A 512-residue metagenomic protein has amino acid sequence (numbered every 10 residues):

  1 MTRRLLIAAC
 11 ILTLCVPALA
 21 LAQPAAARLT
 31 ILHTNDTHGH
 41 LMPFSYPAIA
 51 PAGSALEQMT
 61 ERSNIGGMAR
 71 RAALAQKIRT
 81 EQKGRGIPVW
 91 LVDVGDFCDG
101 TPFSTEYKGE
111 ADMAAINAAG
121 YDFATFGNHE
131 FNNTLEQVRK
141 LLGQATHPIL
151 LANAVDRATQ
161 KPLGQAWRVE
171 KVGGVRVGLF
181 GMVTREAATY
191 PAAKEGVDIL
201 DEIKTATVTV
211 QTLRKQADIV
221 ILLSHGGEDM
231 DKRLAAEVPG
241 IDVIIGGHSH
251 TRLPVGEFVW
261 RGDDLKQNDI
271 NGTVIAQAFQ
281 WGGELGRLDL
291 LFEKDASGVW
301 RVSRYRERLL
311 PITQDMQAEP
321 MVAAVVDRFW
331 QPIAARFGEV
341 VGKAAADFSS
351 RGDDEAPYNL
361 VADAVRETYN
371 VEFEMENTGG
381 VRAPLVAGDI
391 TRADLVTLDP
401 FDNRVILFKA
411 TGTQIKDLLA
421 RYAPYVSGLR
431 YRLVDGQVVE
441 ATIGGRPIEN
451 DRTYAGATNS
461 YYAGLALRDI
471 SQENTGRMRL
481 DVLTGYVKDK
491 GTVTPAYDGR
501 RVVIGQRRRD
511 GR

Functional and structural regions predicted by a protein language model:
M1-A8: Bacterial N-terminal signal peptides that target proteins for export
A8-A18: Bacterial N-terminal signal peptides
A22-Q314, M321, G352-A364, V405 (+3 more regions): Acidic, metal/ion-coordinating pockets
A27-T30, H40, A50, T146-N153 (+7 more regions): Feature captures C-terminal
T37-P47, S303, Q331-G342, D389-A393 (+1 more regions): Short, compositionally biased low-complexity segments
P88, V220-L223, R336-G342, E372-T378 (+1 more regions): Flexible, glycine/charged-enriched surface loops at secondary-structure junctions
L135, A318-W330, A334-F337, V341 (+4 more regions): Alpha-helix initiation and N-capping motif
G298-I390: Hard-cation-handling environments
